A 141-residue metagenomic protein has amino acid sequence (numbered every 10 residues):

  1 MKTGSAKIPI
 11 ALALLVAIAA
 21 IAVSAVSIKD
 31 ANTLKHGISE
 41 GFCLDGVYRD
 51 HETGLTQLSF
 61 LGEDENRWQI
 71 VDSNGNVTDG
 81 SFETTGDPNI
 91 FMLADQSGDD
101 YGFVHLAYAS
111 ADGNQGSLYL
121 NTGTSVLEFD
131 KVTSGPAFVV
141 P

Functional and structural regions predicted by a protein language model:
K2-A17: N-terminal Sec-pathway targeting helices
V16-S27: Hydrophobic alpha-helical membrane-insertion segments, chiefly the h-region of N-terminal signal peptides
A25-K35: C-terminal region of N-terminal signal peptides and the immediate post-cleavage residues of exported proteins
T33-T56: Tryptophan-anchored aromatic micro-motifs
C43, L58-W68, T85-P88, L106-G116 (+1 more regions): Short, solvent-exposed coil/turn segments at beta-strand boundaries
E52-F91, Q96-D99: N-terminal glycine/threonine-rich, aromatic-flanked beta-hairpin/loop signature
T78-T84, Y119-P141: Edge beta-strand at a domain terminus
I90-T122: Extracytosolic low-complexity repeat regions of secreted or lipid-anchored proteins
